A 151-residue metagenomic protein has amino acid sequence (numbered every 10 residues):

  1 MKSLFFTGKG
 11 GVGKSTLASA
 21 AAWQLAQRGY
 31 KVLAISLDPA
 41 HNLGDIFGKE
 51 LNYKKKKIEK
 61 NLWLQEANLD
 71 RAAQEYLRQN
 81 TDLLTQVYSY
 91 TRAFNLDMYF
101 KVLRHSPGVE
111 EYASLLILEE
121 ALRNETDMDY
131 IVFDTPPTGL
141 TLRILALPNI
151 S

Functional and structural regions predicted by a protein language model:
K2-T7, V12, L17-R28, L33-S151: Flexible phosphate-sensing "switch/lid" loops adjacent to ATP/NTP-binding sites across phosphate-transfer
